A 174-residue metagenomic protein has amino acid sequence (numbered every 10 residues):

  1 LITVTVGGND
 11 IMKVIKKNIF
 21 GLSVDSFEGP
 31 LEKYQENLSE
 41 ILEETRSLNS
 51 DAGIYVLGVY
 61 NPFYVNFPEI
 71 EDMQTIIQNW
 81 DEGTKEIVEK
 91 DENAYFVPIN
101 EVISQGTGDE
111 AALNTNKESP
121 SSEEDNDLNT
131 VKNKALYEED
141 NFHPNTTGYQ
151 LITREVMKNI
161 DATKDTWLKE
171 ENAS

Functional and structural regions predicted by a protein language model:
L1-P30, V59-F63: Oxyanion-hole/transition-state-stabilizing segment in secreted/luminal serine hydrolases and related acyltransferases
L1-T5, M12, G53-G58, Y95-P98 (+1 more regions): Structural recognition of the beta-strand scaffold that forms the well-ordered cores of secreted hydrolase catalytic
S23-E32, P68-Q74, Y137-P144: Second-shell loop/turn segments in exported
S26-G29, K33-E40, E44, T75 (+4 more regions): Extracytoplasmic/secreted proteins, especially bacterial periplasmic and envelope-associated proteins
L38-E44, L48-D72, I76: Hydrophobic, aromatic-enriched interface-forming segments
E40-G53, G83-V97, N159: A structural motif corresponding to the C-terminal end of an alpha-helix and its immediate exit/capping segment
P62-E101: Substrate-gating cap/lid alpha-helix
S121-S174: Histidine-centered active-site loop/cap adjacent to the catalytic His in serine esterases/O-acetyl transfer systems
